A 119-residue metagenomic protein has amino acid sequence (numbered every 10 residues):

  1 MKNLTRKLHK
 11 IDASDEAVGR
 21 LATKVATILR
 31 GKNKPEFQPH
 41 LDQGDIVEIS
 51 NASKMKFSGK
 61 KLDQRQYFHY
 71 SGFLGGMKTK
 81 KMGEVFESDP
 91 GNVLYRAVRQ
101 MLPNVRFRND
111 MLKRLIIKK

Functional and structural regions predicted by a protein language model:
M1-F107, M111, I116-K119: Ribosome large-subunit tunnel/peptidyl-transferase-proximal elements
